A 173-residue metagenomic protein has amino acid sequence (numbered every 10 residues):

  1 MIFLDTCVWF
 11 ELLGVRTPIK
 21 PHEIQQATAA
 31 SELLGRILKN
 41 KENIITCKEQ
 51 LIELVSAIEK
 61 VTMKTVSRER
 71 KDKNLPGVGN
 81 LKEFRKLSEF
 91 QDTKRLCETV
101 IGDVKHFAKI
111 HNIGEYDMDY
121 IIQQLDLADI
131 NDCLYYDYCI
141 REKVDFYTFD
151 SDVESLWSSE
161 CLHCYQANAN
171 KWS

Functional and structural regions predicted by a protein language model:
M1, P21-H22, K109, D117-Y120 (+2 more regions): Acidic, PIN/NYN-like endoribonuclease modules and their adjacent C-terminal/linker elements
M1-E49, S56-N74, E142, K171-S173: Short, well-structured N-terminal submotif of metal-dependent ribonuclease cores
V8, Q50-L51, Y135, D152-V153: Alpha-helix capping/helix-boundary segments
S31-G35, E98-I101, Y135-Y136, E154: Short amphipathic alpha-helical segments and helix-helix/interface helices
T46-C47, N131, F149: Replace "coordinates the UDP/GDP/TDP-sugar" with "coordinates nucleotide-activated sugar donors
E49-I52, E89-L125: Acidic catalytic patch
K64-K94: Helix-adjacent hinge/juxtasegments
